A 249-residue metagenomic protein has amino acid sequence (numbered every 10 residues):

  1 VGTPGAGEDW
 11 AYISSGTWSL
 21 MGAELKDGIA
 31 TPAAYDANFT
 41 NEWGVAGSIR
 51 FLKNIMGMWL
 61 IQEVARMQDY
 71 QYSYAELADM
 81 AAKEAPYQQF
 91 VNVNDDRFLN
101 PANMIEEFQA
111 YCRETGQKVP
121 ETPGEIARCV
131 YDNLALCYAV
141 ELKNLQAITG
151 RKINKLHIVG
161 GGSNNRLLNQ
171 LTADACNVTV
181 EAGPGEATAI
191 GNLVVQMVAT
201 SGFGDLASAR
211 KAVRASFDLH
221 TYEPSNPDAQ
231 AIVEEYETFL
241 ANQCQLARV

Functional and structural regions predicted by a protein language model:
V1-K155, N164-T188, V194-V249: Active-site core segments that coordinate phosphate-bearing ligands/cofactors across diverse enzyme families
G161: Glycine-rich Rossmann-fold phosphate-binding loop(s) that bind the pyrophosphate of adenine dinucleotide cofactors
